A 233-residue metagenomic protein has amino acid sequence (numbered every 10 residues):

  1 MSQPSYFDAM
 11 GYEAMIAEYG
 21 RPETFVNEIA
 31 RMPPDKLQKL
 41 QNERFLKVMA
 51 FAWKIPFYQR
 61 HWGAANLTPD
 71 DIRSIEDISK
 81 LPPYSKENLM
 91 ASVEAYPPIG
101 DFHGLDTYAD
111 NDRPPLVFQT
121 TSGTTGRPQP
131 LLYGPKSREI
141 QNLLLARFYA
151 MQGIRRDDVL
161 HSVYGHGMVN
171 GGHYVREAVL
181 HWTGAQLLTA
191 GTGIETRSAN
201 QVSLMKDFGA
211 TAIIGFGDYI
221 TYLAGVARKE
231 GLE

Functional and structural regions predicted by a protein language model:
M1-T120, R127-I140, M151, D207: Nucleotide 5′-phosphate-binding alpha/beta core
S2, F7, K47, F51-K54 (+2 more regions): Conserved adenylate-forming
A52, T121-T124, L160, I213: Conserved S/T- and glycine-rich ATP-binding loop of Class I adenylate-forming
S79, Q141-V159, T196-G209: Conserved ATP-dependent adenylate/AMP-binding module captured primarily in the ANL superfamily
P115, R138, G165-V169, D218: Short glycine-enriched loops at secondary-structure junctions
G123-P130, R155-R156, L180-G184: Gly-rich Lys/Arg/Thr-decorated short loops/hinges at beta-loop-alpha junctions or inter-strand turns that position
Y133, V163-Y164, G215: Small/polar loops that bind or transfer phosphate-bearing groups
A146-W182: Conserved AMP-binding loop of ANL adenylate-forming enzymes
